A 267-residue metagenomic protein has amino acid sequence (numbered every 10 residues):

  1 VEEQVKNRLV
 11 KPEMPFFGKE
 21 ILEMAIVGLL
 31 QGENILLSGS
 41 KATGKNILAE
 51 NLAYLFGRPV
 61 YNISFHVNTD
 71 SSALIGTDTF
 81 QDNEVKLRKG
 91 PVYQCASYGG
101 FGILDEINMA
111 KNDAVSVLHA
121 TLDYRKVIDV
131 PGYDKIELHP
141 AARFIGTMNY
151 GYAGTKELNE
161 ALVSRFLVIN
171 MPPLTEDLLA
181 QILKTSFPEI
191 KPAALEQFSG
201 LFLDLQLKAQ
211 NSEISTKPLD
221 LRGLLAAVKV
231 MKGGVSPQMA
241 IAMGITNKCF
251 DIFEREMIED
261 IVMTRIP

Functional and structural regions predicted by a protein language model:
V1-L203, Q210, S236, T264-P267: AAA+ P-loop NTPase catalytic core and its hallmark functional loops
R8-L9, P237-P267: C-terminal engagement/docking regions of AAA+ P-loop ATPases
L29, L203-Q206, L225-K232: Short, amphipathic alpha-helical segments that act as regulatory/interfacial helices in nucleotide-processing proteins
N46, G223, M243-T246: Small/polar glycine-rich anion-binding or flexible loop at a beta-alpha turn
I169, I214, K232, N247-K248: A short, ordered amphipathic alpha-helix with a cationic face
K191, L207-I214, S236-M239, I252-F253 (+1 more regions): Residue-level signal for secondary-structure boundary elements
S199-F202, T216-P218, E259-V262: Juxtamembrane/interface motifs at transmembrane-helix termini
I214-A226: The conserved phosphate-sensing helix
